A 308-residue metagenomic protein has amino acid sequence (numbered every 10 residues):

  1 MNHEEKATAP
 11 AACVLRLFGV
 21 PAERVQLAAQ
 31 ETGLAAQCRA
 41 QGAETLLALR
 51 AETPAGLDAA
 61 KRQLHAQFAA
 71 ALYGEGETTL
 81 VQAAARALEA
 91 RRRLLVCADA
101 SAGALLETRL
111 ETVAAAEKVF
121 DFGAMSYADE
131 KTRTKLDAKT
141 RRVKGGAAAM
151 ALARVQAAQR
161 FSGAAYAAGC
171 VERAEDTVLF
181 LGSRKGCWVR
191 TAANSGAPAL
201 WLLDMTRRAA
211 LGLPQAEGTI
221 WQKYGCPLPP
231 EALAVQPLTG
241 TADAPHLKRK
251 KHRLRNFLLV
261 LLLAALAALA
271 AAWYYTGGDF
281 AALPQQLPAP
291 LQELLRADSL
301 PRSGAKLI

Functional and structural regions predicted by a protein language model:
H3-V20: Short glycine-/aliphatic-rich beta-strand segments at the starts of folded cytosolic domains
L15-V20, L47-T53: Short beta-strand-to-loop capping motifs
L17-Q37: Short amphipathic alpha-helix segments
R24-Q30, A55-G240, P245-R255: Short alpha-helical segments enriched in small residues
R253-Y274: C-terminal single-pass membrane-anchor helix
A272-Q285: Hydrophobic single-pass membrane-insertion segments
Q285-L300: Short extracytoplasmic/periplasmic juxtamembrane "stem" segments immediately C-terminal to an N-terminal membrane anchor
G304-I308: Short, solvent-exposed mixed-charge patches
